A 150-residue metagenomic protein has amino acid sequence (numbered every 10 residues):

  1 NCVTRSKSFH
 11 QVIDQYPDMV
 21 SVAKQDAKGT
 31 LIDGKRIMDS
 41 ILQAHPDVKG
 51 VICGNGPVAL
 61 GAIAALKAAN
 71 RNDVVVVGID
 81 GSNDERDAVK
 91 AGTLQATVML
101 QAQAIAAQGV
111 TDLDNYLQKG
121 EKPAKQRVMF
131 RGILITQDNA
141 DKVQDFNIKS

Functional and structural regions predicted by a protein language model:
N1, V12-Q15, Q101-S150: Hinge/cleft segment of the Venus flytrap/periplasmic-binding protein
N1-K7: Secondary-structure junction motif
S6, A59, S82, R86 (+2 more regions): A general structural signal for well-ordered alpha-helical segments in protein cores
F9, V22-A23, A27-D87: Hydrophobic alpha-helical
V12-Y16, S40-A44, A65-A69, A88 (+4 more regions): Structured segments of extracytoplasmic/periplasmic soluble domains in secreted or envelope-associated proteins
P17-S21: A generic structural motif
K24, A91-Q103: Short beta-strand elements at the ligand-binding edges of bilobed clamshell
S82-Q95, I135-T136, D141-F146: Flexible loop/hinge segments that line or gate small-molecule binding clefts
